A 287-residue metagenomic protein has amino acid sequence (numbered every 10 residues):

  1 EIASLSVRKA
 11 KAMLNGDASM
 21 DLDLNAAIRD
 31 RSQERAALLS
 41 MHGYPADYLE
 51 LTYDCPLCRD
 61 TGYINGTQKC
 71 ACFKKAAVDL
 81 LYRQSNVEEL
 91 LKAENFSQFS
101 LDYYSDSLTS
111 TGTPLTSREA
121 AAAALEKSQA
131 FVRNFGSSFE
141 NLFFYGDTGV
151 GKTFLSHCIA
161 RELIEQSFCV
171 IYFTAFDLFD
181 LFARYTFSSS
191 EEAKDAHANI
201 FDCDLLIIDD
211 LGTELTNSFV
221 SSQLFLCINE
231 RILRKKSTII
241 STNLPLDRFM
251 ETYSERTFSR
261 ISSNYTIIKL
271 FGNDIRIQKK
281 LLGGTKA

Functional and structural regions predicted by a protein language model:
E1-D47: A broadly conserved sequence feature marking short terminus-proximal activation segments in nucleic acid-centric
G43-N95: Interdomain "pre-motor" coupling segment immediately N-terminal to P-loop NTPase/helicase cores
K92, F96-L142: Pre-Walker A (pre-P-loop) alpha-helix and adjacent loop at the N terminus of AAA/AAA+ ATPase modules, a conserved
L108-A124, F139, I164-D202, S218: Short glycine-rich substrate-engagement loop in P-loop NTPases that contacts/grips substrate
Q129-N134, L181-L206, S221-E230, R256: Conserved alpha-helical scaffold flanking the Walker A/P-loop in AAA+ ATPase domains
S138-L155: Walker A/P-loop nucleotide-binding motif
F154-S167: P-loop NTPase Walker A phosphate-binding motif
L178-Y185, L211-A287: Replace "adjacent to P-loop NTPase cores in ATP/GTP-dependent enzymes" with "adjacent to NTP-binding cores
